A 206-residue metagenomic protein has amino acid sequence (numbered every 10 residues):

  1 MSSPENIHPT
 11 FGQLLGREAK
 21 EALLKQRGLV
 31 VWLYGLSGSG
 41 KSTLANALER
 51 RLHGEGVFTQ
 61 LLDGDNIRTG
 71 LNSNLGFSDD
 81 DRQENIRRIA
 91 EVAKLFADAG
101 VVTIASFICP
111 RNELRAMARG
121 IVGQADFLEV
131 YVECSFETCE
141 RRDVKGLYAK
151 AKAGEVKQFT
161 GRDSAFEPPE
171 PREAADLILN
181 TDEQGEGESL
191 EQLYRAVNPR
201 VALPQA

Functional and structural regions predicted by a protein language model:
M1-V30: Extreme N-terminal, non-catalytic leader segments that precede Walker-type/kinase nucleotide-binding cores
S37: The conserved Walker
K41: Conserved lysine of the Walker
N46-K94, D98: Conserved substrate/cofactor phosphate-moiety recognition/catalytic segment in nucleotide-dependent phosphotransferases
L61, F127-Y131, D176-I178: Conserved beta-strand scaffold positions in the cores of enzyme catalytic domains, especially in NTP/NDP-utilizing
G70, N74-F77, A93-K152, Q158: ATP-dependent NMP and nucleoside kinases share a basic, alpha-helical "lid"
E133, R141-Q192, R200-A206: Small-molecule kinase domains that catalyze NTP-dependent phosphoryl transfer to phosphate-bearing small molecules
